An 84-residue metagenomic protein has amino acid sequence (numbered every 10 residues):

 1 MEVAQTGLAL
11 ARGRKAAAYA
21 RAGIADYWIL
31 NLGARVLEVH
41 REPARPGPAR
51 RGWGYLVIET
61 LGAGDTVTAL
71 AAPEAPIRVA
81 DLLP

Functional and structural regions predicted by a protein language model:
E2-A22, I29-P84: C-terminal interaction segment
